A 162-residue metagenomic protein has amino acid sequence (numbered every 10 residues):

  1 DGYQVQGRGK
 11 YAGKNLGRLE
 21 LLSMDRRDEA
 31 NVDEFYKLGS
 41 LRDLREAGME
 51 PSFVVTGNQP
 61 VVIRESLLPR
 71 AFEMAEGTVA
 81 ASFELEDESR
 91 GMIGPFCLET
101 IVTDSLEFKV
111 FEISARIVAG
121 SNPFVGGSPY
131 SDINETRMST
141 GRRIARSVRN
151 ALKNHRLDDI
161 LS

Functional and structural regions predicted by a protein language model:
D1-G91, S114: Catalytic core of tubulin tyrosine ligase-like
P60-S162: ATP-dependent carboxylate activation and anion-phosphoryl transfer catalytic cores that bind Mg-ATP to form
